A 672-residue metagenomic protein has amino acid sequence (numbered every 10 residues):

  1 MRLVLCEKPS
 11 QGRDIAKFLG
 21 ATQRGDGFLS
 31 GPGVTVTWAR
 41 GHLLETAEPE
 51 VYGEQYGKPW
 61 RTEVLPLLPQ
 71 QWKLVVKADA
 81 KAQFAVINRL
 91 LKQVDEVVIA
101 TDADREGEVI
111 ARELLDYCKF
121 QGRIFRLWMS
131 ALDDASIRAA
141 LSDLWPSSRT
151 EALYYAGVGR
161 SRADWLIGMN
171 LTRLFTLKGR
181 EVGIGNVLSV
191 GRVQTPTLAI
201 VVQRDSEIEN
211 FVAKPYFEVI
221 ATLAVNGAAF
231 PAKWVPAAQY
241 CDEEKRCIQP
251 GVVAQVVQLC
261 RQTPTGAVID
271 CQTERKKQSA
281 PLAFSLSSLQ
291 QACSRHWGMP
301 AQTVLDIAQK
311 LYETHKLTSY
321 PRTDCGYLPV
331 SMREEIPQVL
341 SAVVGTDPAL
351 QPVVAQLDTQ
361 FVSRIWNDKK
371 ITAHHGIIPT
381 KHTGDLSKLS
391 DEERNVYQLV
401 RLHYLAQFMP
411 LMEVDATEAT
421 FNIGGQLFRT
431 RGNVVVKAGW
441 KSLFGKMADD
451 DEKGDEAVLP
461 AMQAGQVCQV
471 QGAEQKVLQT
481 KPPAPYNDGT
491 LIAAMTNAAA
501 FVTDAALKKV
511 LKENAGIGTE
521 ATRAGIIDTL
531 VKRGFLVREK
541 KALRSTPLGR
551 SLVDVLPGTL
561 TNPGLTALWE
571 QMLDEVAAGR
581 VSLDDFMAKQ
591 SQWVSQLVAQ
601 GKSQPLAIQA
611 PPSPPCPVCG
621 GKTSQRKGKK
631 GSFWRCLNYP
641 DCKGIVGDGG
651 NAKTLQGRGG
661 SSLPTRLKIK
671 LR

Functional and structural regions predicted by a protein language model:
M1-M169: Intrinsically disordered, low-complexity regulatory segments
R2-L3, G25, A80, Y117 (+8 more regions): Basic, low-complexity terminal or inter-domain segments flanking catalytic cores
P49, Q93-V98, R138, P231-I248 (+2 more regions): OB-fold/S1-family RNA-binding modules
W72-V97, I200-V201, A292-C293, Q398-L405 (+1 more regions): Phosphate-interacting basic helix/loop segments used at nucleotide- and nucleic-acid interfaces
S136-A221, E274: C-terminal or mid-to-C-terminal helical accessory/interaction module adjacent to the motor/catalytic core
C241-L282, G564: Metal- or metallocofactor-binding catalytic centers and their adjacent structured scaffolds across diverse enzyme
